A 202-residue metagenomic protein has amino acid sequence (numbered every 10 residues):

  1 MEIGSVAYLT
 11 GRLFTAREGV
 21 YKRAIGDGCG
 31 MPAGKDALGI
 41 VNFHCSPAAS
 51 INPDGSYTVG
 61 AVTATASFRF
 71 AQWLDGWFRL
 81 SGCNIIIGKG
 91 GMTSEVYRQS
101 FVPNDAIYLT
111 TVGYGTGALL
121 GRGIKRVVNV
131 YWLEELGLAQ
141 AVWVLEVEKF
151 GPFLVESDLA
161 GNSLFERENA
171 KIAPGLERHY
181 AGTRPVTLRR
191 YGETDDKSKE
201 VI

Functional and structural regions predicted by a protein language model:
S5-V6, G11: Structural motif
Y8, N42, L154-E156: Structured core elements
G11, C45-P47, S157: Pocket-edge structural micro-motifs
L13, G19-Y21, I25-G26, P53-G55 (+6 more regions): Generic alpha-helix signal with a bias toward terminal, lower-confidence helices and secondary-structure junctions
T15-G151, V201: Feature captures the catalytic cores and cofactor-binding loops of soluble hydro-lyases/lyases that act on carboxylate
R122-V201: C-terminal binding/interaction regions
